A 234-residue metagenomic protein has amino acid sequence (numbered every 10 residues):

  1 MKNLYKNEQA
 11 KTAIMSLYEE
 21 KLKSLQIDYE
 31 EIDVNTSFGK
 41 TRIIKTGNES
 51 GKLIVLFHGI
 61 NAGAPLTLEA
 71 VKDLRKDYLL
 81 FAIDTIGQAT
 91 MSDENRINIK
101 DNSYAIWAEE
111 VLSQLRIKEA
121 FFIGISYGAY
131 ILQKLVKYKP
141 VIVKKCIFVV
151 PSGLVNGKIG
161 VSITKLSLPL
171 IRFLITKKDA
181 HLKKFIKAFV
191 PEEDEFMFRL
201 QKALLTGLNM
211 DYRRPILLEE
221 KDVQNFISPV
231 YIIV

Functional and structural regions predicted by a protein language model:
M1-K52, D77-Y78, K118: Alpha/beta-hydrolase fold catalytic core
I14, S37-T90: Conserved HGGG/HGGXW glycine-rich cap/lid loop of the alpha/beta-hydrolase fold
H58-I60, A120, G124-A129: Conserved alpha/beta-hydrolase "nucleophile elbow" surrounding the catalytic nucleophile
L66-L68, M91-I97, G157-I159: Conserved catalytic-core motifs of eukaryotic protein kinase domains, centered on the activation segment
A82-I123: Active-site loop/oxyanion-hole signature of alpha/beta-hydrolase fold enzymes
Y130-K137, K144-L174: Flexible "cap/lid" loop of the alpha/beta hydrolase fold
G157-S162, F173-I227: Conserved alpha/beta-hydrolase catalytic His-Asp/Glu region
F226, I232-V234: Short beta-strand/loop motif that positions the catalytic acidic residue of the alpha/beta-hydrolase fold
